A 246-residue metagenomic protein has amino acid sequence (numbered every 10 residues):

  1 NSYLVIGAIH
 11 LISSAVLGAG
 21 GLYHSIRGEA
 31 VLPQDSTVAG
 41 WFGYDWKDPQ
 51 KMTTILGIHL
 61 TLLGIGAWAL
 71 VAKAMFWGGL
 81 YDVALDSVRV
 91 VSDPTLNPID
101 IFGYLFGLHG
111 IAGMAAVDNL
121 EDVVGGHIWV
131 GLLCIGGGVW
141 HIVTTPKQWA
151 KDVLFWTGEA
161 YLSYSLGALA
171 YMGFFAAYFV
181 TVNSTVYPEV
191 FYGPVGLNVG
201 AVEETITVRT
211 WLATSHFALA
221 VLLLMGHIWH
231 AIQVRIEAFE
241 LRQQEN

Functional and structural regions predicted by a protein language model:
N1-N246: Membrane-embedded and interfacial regions of multi-pass energy-transducing membrane proteins
